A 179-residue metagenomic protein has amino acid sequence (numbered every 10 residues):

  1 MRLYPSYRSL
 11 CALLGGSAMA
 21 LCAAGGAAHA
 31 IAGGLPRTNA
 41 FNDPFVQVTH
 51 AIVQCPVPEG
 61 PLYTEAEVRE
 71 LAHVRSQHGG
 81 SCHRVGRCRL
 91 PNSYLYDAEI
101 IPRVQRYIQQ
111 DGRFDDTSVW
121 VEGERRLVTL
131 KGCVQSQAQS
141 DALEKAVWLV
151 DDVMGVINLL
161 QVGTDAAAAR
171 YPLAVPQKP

Functional and structural regions predicted by a protein language model:
R2-P179: N-terminal targeting leaders
